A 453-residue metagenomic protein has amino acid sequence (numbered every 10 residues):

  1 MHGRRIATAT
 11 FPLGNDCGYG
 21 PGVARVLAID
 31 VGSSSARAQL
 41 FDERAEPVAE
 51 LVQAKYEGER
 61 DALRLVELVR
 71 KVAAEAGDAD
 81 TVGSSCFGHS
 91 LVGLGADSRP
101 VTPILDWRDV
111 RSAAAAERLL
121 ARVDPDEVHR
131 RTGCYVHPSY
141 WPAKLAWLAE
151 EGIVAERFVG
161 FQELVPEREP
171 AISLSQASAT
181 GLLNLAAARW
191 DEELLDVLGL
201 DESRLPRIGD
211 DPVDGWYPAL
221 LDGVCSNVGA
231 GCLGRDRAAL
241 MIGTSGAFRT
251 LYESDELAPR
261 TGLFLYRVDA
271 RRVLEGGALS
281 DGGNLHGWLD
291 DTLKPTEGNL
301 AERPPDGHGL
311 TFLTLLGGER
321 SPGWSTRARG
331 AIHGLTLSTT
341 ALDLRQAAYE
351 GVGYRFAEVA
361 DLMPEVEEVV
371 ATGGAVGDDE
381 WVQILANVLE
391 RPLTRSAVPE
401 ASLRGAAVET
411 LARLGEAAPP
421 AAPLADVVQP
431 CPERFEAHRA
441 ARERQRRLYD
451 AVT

Functional and structural regions predicted by a protein language model:
M1-P12: Extreme N-terminal basic, low-complexity initiation segments that serve as generic localization/processing leaders
N15-L51, G83-A121, T250-L257, T261 (+1 more regions): Glycine/Thr-rich phosphate-binding loops that ligate phosphate moieties of nucleotide and other phosphorylated ligands
V31-S33, H129-G223, H286: Gly/Ser/Thr-rich active-site cleft segment
E50-D78: N-terminal phosphate-binding loop and adjacent alpha-helix
V69-D80, E151-V154, E192-L200, F356-E368: Phosphate/pyrophosphate-binding loops at sites that engage ATP/ADP/AMP, CoA/4′-phosphopantetheine, polyphosphate
T81-C86, L105-R108, T132-Y140, E156-F161 (+7 more regions): Active-site nucleophile and cofactor-binding loops and adjacent substrate-binding regions of central metabolic enzymes
A121-H137, G215-A219, R237-A239, A412-P423: A polyampholytic, Gly/Pro-enriched intrinsically disordered region
S175-A270, E380-W381, L385: ATP-dependent carbohydrate kinase catalytic cores
